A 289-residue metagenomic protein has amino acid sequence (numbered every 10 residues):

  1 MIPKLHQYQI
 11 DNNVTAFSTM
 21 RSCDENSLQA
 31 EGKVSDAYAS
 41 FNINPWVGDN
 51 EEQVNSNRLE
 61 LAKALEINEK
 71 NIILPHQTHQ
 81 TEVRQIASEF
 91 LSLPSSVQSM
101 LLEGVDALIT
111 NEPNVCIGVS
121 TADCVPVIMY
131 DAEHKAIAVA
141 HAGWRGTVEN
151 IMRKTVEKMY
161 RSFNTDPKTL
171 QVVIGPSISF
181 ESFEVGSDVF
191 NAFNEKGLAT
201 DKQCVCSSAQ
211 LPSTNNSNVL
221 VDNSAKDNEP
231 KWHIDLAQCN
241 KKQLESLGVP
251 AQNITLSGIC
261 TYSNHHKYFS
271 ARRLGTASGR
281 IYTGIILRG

Functional and structural regions predicted by a protein language model:
M1-G289: Active-site microenvironment for binding and transforming phosphate-containing groups
